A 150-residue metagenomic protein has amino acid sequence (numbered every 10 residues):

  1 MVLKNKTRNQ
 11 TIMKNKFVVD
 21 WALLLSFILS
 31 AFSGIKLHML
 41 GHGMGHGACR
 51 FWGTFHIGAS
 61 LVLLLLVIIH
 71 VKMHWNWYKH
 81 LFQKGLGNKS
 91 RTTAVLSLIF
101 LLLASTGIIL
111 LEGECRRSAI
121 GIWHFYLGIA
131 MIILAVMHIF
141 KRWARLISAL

Functional and structural regions predicted by a protein language model:
V2-L150: Membrane-embedded alpha-helical bundles that constitute the cytochrome b-like, heme-associated redox core of multi-pass
